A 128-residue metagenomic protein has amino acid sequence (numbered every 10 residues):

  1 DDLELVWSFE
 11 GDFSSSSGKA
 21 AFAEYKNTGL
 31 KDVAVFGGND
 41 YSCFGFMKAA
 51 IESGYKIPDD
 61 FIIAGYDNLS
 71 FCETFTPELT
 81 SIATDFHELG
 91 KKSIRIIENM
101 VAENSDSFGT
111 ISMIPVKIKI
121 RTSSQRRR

Functional and structural regions predicted by a protein language model:
D1-R128: Bacterial carbohydrate/catabolite-sensing allosteric modules
